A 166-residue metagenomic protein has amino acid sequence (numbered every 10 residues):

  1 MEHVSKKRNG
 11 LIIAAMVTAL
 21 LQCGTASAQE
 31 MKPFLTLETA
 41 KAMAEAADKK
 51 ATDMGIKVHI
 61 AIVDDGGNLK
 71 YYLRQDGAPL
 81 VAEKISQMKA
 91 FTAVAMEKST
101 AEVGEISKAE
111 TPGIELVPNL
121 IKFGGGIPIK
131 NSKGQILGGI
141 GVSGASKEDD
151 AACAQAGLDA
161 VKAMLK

Functional and structural regions predicted by a protein language model:
M1-K7: N-terminal secretory signal peptides that target proteins for export/translocation
G10-C23: Bacterial N-terminal signal peptides
S27-K166: Flexible, solvent-exposed loop/hinge segments and secondary-structure transition points
